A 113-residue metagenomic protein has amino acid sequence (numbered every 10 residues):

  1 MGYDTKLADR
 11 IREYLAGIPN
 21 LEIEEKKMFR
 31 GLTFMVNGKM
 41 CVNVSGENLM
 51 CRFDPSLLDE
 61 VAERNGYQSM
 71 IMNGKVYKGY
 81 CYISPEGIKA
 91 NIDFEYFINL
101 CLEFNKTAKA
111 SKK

Functional and structural regions predicted by a protein language model:
M1-K113: Charge-dense, helix-prone N-terminal extensions
